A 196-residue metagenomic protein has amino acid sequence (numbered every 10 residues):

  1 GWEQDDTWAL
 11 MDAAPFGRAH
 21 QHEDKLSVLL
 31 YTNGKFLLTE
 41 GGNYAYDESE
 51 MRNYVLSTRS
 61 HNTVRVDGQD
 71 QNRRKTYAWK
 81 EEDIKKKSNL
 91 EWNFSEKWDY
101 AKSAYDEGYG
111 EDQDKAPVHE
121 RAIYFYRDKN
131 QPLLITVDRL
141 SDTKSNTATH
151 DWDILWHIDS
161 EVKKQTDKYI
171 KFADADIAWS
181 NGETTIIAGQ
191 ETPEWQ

Functional and structural regions predicted by a protein language model:
G1-L37, F94-S95, Q196: Carbohydrate-active enzyme catalytic cores, enriched for enzymes that act on polyanionic acidic polysaccharides
D6-A14, A45, A101-Y105: Short Pro/Gly-enriched beta-strand edge/turn motifs at strand-loop
L38-N43: Catalytic Cys-His active-site segments of thiol-dependent hydrolases/isopeptidases
Y46-Q196: CBM-like, beta-strand-rich accessory domains located in the C-terminal region of large, secreted polysaccharide-active
